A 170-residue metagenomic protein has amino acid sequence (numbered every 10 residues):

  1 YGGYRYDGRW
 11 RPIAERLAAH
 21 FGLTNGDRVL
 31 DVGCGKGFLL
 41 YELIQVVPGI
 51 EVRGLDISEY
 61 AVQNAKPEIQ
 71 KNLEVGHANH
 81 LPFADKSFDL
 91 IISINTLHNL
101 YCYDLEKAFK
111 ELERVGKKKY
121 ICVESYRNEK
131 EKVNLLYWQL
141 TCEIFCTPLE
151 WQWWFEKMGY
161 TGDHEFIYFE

Functional and structural regions predicted by a protein language model:
Y1-F21, N25-V32, K36-P82, L100-K107 (+2 more regions): Class I (Rossmann-like) S-adenosyl-L-methionine-dependent methyltransferase catalytic domain, capturing the SAM-binding
I92: A conserved beta-strand element that flanks and buttresses the S-adenosyl-L-methionine
T96: Hydrophobic adenine-recognition pocket in adenosine-nucleotide-binding enzymes
